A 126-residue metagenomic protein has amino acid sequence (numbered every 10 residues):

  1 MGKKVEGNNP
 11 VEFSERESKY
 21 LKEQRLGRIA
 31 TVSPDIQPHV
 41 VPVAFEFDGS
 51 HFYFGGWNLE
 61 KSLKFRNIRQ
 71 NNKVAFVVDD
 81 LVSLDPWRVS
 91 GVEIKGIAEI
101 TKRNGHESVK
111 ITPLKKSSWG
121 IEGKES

Functional and structural regions predicted by a protein language model:
M1-E12, E99-S126: C-terminal edge-of-domain segments
G2-R28: Short, basic/aromatic recognition patches
F13-R16, V40-V41, K61-L63: A generic local structural motif
K22, D48, Q70-N72: Residue-level preference for short coil/turn positions at secondary-structure junctions
R25-W57, F76: Short beta-strand segments
L59-K115: Short, structured beta-strand-loop surface elements
